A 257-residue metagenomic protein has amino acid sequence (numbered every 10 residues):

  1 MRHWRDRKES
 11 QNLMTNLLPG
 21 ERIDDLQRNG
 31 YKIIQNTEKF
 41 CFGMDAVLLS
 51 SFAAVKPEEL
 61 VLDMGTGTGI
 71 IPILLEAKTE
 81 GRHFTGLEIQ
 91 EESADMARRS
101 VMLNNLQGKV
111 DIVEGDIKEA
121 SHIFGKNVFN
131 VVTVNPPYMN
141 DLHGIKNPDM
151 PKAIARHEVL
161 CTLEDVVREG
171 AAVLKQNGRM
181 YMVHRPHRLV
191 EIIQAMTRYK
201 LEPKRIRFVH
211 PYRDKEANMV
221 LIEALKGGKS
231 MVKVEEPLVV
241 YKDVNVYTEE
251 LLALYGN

Functional and structural regions predicted by a protein language model:
M1-M14: Basic Arg/Gly/Lys-rich low-complexity intrinsically disordered segments
T15-K56: Class I SAM-dependent transferase core
G30, E58, G81, Q107-K109 (+2 more regions): A generic structural signal for alpha->beta connector loops
I34, D111-V113, K204-R207: General small-molecule cofactor/ligand-binding pocket signal
F52-I145, R168: Conserved SAM/SAH cofactor-binding pocket of Class I
P136-D165: Mobile active-site "lid"/loop adjacent to the S-adenosyl-L-methionine
L160-P211, K215-A217: Conserved Class I SAM-dependent methyltransferase catalytic core
E216-N257: SAM/dcSAM-binding transferase cores
